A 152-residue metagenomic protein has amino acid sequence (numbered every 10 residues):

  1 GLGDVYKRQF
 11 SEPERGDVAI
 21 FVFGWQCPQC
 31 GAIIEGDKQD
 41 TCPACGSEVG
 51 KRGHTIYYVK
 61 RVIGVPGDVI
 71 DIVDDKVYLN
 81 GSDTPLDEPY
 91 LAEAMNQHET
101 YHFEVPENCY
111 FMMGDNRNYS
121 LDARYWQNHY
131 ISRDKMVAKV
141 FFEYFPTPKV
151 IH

Functional and structural regions predicted by a protein language model:
G1-Y6, C42-C45: Short, small-residue-biased leader/transition segments that mark boundaries at the very start of proteins
G3-D4, F21, I72, Y119: A generic structural signal for residues embedded in beta-strands
E12-W25: Short coil-to-beta transition motif at edge beta-strands of beta-rich domains
Q26, T41: The −1 position to Zn-ligating cysteines in a subset of zinc-ribbon hairpins
C30-G31, C45: Short Cys/His-rich metal-coordination motifs, predominantly Zn2+-binding knuckles/fingers
G46-G53: Short Cys/His-rich micro-motifs in 6-15 aa windows
G53-L79: Mid-length scaffold segments of soluble, non-membrane domains
